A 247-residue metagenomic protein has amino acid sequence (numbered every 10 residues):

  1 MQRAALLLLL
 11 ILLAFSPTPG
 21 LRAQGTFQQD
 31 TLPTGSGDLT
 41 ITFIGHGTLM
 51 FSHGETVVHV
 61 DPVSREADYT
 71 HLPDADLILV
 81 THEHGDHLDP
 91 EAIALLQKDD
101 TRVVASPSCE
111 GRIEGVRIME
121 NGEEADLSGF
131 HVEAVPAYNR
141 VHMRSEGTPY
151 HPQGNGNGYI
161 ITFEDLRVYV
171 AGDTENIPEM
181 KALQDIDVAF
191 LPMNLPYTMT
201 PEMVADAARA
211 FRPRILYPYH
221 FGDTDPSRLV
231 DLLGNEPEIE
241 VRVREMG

Functional and structural regions predicted by a protein language model:
A5-P17: Bacterial N-terminal signal peptides
T18-R22: Sec/Tat signal peptide C-region and signal peptidase I cleavage site
Q24-P73, G115-Q184, E245-G247: Core dinuclear metal-dependent hydrolase active-site scaffold
S64-G111, Q184-F190: Active-site metal-binding motif and surrounding structural segment of the metallo-beta-lactamase
E66-D68, H84-L88, E110-R112, E123-D126 (+4 more regions): Active-site environment of divalent metal-dependent phosphoester hydrolases
E91-L96, E179-A182, M203-A207, R228-L232: A short acidic, amphipathic alpha-helical/loop segment
R117-S128, Q153, A205, R209-G247: Binuclear metal-ion centers of metallo-dependent hydrolases, dominated by the metallo-beta-lactamase
I186-L191, L195-P218: Proline-aspartate-enriched helix->loop->beta-strand connector
